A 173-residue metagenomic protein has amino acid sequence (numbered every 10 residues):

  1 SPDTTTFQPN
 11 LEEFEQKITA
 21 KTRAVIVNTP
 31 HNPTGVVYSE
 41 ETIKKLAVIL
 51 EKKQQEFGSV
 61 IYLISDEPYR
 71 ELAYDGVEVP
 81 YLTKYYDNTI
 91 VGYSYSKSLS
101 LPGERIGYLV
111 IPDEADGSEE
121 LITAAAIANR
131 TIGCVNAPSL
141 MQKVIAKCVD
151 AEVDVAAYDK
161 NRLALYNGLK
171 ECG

Functional and structural regions predicted by a protein language model:
S1-F7: Short, acidic/turn-prone active-site loops that include or flank metal/cofactor- and phosphate-binding residues
P2, H31-T34, R70, Y95 (+2 more regions): Conserved short-loop catalytic and cofactor-binding motifs
Q8-K21, P33-E104, V110, E119: Active-site pre-lysine segment of PLP-dependent enzymes
R23-V25: Short SAM/SAH-binding signature in class I
N28: Residues lining the SAM
N88-D159, L163-C172: Conserved core segment of the aminotransferase class I/II
